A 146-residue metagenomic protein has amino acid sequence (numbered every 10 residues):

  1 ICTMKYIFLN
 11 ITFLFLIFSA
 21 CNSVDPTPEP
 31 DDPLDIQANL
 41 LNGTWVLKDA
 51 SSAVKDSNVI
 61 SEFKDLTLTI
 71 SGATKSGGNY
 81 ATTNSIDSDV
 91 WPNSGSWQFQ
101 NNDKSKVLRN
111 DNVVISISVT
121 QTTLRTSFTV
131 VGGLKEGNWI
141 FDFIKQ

Functional and structural regions predicted by a protein language model:
I1-I7: Positively charged n-region of N-terminal signal peptides that target proteins for export
L9-T12: Sec-dependent N-terminal signal peptides
I17-A20: C-terminal motif of bacterial Sec signal peptides marking the signal peptidase cleavage site
N22-S94, Q100-Q146: Lipid interaction determinants
